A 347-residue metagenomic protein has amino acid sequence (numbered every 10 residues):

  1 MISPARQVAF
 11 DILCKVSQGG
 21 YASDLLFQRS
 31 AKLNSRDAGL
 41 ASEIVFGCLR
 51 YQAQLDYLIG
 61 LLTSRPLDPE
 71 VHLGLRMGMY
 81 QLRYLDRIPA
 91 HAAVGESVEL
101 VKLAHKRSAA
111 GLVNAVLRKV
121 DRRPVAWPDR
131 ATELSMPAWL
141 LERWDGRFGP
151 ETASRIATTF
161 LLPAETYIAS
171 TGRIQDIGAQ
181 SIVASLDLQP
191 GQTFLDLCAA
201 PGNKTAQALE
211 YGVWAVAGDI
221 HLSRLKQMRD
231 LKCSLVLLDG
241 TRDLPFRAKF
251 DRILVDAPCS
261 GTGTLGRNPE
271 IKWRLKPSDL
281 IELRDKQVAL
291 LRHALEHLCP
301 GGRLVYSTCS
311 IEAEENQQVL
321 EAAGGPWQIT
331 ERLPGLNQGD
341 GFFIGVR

Functional and structural regions predicted by a protein language model:
M1-R347: S-adenosylmethionine
